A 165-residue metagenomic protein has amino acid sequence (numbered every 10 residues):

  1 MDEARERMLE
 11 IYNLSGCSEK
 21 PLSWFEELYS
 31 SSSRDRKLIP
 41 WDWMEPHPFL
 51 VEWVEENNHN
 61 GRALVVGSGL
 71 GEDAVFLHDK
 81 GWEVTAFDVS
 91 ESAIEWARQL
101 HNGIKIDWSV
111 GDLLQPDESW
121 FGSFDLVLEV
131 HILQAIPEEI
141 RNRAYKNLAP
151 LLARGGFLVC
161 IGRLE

Functional and structural regions predicted by a protein language model:
M1-N58: Conserved class I S-adenosyl-L-methionine
N60-G69: Conserved class I S-adenosyl-L-methionine
S90-S92: Conserved SAM/SAH-binding beta-strand->alpha-helix loop
A97-R98: Conserved SAM-binding loop
G103-Q115: Conserved SAM-binding strand-loop segment of SAM-dependent methyltransferases
E118-V127: A short acidic, Gly/Pro-enriched loop at the edge of an enzyme's catalytic core that lines a small-molecule cofactor
N142-R154: A short glycine-rich, Lys/Arg-flanked "PGG" loop and its adjoining helix->strand segment in the class I
G155-R163: Conserved beta-strand signature within the Rossmann-like core of class I S-adenosyl-L-methionine
